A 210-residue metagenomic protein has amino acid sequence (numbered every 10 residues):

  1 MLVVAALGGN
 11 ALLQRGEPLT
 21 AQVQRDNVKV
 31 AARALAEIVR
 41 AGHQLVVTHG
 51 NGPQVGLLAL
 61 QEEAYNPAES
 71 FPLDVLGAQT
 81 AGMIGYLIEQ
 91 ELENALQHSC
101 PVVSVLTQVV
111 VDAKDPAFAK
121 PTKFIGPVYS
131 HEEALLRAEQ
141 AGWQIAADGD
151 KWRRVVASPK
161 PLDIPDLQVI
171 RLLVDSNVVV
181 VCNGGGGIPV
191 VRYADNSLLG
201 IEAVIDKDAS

Functional and structural regions predicted by a protein language model:
M1-T48, L57-E63, L172-D175: N-terminal glycine-/serine-/threonine-rich phosphate-binding loop
A11-L13, G52-G56, V110-A113, I188-V190: Short, active-site-adjacent cap segments at secondary-structure transitions
L13-V23, D150-A157, V191-I201: Short, basic, glycine/proline-bearing loop/turn elements
R15-P18, G56-Q61, K114-K120, R192-A194: Short acidic, glycine/serine/threonine-rich loops at helix termini
G16, A64-V75, R192-G200, I205: Glycine/charged-rich beta-loop-alpha catalytic/anionic-binding loops adjacent to active sites
Q24-A31, P72, L172, N196-S210: Gly/Ser/Thr-rich active-site loops/lids in small-molecule metabolic enzymes that frequently grip phosphoryl groups
A64-C182: Ligand-binding beta-strand-loop-alpha-helix segment within the catalytic cores of soluble metabolic enzymes
V180-G184, P189-V191: Short, conserved beta-strand edge motifs with alternating hydrophobic and charged residues
